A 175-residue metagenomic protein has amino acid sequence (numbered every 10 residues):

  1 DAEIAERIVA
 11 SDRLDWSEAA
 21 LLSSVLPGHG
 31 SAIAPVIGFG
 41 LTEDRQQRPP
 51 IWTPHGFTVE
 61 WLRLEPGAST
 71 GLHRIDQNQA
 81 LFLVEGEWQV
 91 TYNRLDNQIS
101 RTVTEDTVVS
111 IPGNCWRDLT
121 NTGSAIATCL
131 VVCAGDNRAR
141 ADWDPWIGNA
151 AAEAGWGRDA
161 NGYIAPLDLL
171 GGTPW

Functional and structural regions predicted by a protein language model:
D1, W116-W175: Double-stranded beta-helix
D1-H55, A160-W175: A short, N-terminal "cap"/entry segment at the start of jelly-roll beta-barrel domains of the cupin/DSBH fold
G38-R48, T58-I75, G113: Conserved short histidine dyad/triad with adjacent acidic residue
R48-T53, T70-I75, Y92, S100-T102 (+1 more regions): Short histidine-centered beta-strand/loop micro-motifs that create catalytic or ligand/metal-coordination sites
E60-L62, L81, L130: Conserved hydrophobic/aromatic positions in well-ordered beta-strands
E65-P66, D76-Q89, N93-R94: Glycine- and acidic-residue-biased ligand/ion/polar-headgroup-sensing regions
A68-G71, Q89, V108-V109, G113-L119: Histidine-centered metal-chelating micro-motifs
A80-F82, R94-G113: Short acidic-glycine-tyrosine-enriched beta hairpin
